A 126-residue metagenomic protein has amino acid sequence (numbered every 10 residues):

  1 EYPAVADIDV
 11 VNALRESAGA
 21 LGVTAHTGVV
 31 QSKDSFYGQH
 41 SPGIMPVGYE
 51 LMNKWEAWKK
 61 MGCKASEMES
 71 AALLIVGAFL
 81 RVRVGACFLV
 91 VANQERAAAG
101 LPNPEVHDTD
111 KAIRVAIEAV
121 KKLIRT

Functional and structural regions predicted by a protein language model:
E1-T126: Glycine-rich phosphate- or other oxyanion-binding loops that anchor nucleotides, phosphorylated ligands
